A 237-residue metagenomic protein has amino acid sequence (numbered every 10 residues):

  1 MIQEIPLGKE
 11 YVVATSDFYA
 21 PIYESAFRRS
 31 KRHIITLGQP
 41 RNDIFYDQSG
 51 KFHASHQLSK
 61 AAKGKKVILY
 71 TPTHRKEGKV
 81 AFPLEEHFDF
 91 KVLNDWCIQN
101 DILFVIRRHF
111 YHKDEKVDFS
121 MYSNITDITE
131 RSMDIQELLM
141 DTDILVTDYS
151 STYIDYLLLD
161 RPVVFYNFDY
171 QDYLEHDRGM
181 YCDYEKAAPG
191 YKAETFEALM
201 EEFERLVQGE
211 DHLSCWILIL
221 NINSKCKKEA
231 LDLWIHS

Functional and structural regions predicted by a protein language model:
M1-Q48: Active-site and donor-binding regions of nucleotide-sugar-utilizing enzymes
I2, L93, I135: Acidic, amphipathic alpha-helical patches
I5, A61, W96, E137-L138: Structural alpha-helical scaffold elements that stabilize or flank donor/cofactor-binding regions in carbohydrate
E10-S16, L103-V105, L145-V146: A short beta-strand/loop micro-motif in the catalytic core of glycosyltransferases that engages the nucleotide-sugar
I34-D118, A193-T195: Conserved catalytic-core segment of nucleotide-activated headgroup transferases in glycan assembly
F110-I154: Donor nucleotide-activated moiety binding/catalytic core segment of transferases that use nucleotide-activated donors
F119, N124, S151-L220: Catalytic binding pocket for nucleotide-activated donors in carbohydrate/polymer assembly enzymes
S224-S237: C-terminal alpha-helical cap of glycosyltransferases
